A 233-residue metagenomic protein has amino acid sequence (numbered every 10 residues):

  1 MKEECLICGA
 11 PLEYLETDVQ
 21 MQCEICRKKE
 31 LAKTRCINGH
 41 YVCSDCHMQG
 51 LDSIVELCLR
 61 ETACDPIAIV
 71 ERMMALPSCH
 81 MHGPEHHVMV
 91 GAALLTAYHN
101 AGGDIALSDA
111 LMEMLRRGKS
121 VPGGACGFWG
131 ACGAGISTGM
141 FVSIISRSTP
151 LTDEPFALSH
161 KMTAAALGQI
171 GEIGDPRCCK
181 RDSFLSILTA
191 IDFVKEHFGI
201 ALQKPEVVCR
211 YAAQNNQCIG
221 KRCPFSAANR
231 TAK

Functional and structural regions predicted by a protein language model:
K2, Q20, K33, H40 (+2 more regions): Residues immediately within or flanking Cys/His clusters that coordinate Zn2+ in small zinc-binding modules
C5-C8, C23-C26, C36, C43-C46: Short cysteine-rich clusters marking metal-coordination/redox-active sites
L12, E30, V42, G50: Cys/His-rich microdomains that often coordinate metals
E13-L15, V19, A106-S108, I173-R181 (+1 more regions): Flexible, glycine/charged-enriched surface loops at secondary-structure junctions
L15-D18, L31-I37, S53-L57: Short Cys/His-rich "knuckle" micro-motifs
R60-G91, P176, K180: Polybasic, low-complexity association/targeting segments
V88-D104, S108-H160: Conserved mixed alpha/beta catalytic, RNA-binding, or beta-rich assembly cores of soluble enzyme, regulatory
I145-S146, T152-K195: A structural-propensity feature for long, helix-poor, extended segments
